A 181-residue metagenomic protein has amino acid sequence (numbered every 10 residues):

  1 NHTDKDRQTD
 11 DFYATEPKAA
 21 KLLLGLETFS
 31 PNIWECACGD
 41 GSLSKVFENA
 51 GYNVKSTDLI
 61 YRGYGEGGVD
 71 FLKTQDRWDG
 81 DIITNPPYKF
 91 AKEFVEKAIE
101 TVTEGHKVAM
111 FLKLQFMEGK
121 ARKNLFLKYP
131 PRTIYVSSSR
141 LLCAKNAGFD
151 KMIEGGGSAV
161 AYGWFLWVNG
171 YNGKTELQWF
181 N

Functional and structural regions predicted by a protein language model:
N1-N181: Class I S-adenosyl-L-methionine-dependent methyltransferase catalytic core
